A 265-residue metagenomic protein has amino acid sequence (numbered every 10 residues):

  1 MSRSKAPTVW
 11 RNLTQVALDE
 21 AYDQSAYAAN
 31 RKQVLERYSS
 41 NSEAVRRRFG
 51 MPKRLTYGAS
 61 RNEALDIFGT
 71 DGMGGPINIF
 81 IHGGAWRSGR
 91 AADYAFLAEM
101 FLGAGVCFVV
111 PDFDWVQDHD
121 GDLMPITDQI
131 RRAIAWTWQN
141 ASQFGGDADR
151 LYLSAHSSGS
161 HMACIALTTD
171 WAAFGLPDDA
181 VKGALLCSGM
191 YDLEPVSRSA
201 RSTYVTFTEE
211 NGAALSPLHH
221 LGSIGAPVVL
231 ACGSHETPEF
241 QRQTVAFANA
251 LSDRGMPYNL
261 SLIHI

Functional and structural regions predicted by a protein language model:
S25-G72: N-terminal cap/lid segment of alpha/beta-hydrolase-fold proteins
D71, G84, S234-E236: Residue-level signal for short, function-critical loop segments
G75-G83: Short beta-strand element of the alpha/beta-hydrolase
G89-A98, V109-D149: Catalytic nucleophile-loop/oxyanion-hole region of alpha/beta-hydrolase and closely related hydrolase-like folds
A135-S199: Primarily recognizes the serine-hydrolase "nucleophile elbow" in alpha/beta-hydrolase and SGNH/GDSL folds
P177, G183, G189-D192, V196 (+1 more regions): The feature captures the conserved acid-bearing segment of alpha/beta-hydrolase catalytic domains
Q243-M256: Conserved loop-alpha-helix segment in the C-terminal half of the alpha/beta-hydrolase fold that carries the catalytic
I263-I265: Conserved small/polar residues in nucleotide/adenosyl-binding loops
